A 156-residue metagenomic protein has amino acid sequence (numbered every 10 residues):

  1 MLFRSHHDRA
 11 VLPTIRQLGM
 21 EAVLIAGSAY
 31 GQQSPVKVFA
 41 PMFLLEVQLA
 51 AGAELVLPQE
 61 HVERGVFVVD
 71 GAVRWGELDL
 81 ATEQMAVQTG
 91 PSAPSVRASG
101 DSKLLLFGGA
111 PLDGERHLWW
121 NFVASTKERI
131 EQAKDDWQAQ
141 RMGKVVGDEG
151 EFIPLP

Functional and structural regions predicted by a protein language model:
M1-P156: Jelly-roll (double-stranded beta-helix
